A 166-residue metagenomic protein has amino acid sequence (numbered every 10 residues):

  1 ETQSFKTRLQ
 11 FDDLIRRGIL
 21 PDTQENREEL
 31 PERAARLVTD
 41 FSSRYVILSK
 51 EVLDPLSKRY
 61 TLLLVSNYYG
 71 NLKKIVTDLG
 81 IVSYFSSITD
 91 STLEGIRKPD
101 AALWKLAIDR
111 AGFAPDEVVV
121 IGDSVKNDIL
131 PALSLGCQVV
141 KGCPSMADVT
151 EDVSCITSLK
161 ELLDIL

Functional and structural regions predicted by a protein language model:
E1-E51, K74: N-terminal helical cap/lid subdomain that shapes the substrate entry/recognition surface in HAD-like hydrolases
P21-E28, K50, D54, Y60-L166: Asp-based, Mg2+/Mn2+-dependent phosphohydrolase catalytic module
